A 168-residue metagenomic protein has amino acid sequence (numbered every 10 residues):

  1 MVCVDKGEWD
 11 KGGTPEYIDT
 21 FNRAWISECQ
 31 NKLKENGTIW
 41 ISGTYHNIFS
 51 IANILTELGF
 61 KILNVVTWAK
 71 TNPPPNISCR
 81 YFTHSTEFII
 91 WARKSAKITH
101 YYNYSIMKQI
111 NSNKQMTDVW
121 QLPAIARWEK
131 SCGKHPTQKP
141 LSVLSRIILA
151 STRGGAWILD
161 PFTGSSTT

Functional and structural regions predicted by a protein language model:
M1-T168: Core catalytic lobe of class I
